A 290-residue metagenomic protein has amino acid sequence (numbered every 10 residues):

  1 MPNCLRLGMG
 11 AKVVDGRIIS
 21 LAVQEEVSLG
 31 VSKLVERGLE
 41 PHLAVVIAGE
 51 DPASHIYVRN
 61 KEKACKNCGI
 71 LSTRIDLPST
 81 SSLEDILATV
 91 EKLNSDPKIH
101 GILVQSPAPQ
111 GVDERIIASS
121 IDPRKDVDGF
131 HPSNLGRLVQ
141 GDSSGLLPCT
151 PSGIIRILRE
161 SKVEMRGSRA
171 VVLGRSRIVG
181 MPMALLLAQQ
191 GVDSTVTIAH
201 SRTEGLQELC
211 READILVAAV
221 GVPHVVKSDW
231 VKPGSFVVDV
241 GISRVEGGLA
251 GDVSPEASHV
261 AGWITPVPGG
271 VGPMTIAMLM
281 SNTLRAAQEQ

Functional and structural regions predicted by a protein language model:
M9-L39: Positively charged, low-complexity intrinsically disordered leader regions
K33-L43, G49-N67: N-terminal glycine-rich anion-binding loops that anchor highly charged ligand groups
L43, C65-S79, V196-I198: Short beta-strand elements in bilobed, periplasmic/extracellular small-molecule ligand-binding domains
A48-E62, G145-K232, F236, G248-S258: Glycine-rich phosphate/diphosphate-binding loop of Rossmann-like nucleotide-binding domains
D85-P97: Short, well-structured alpha-helical segments in soluble
H100-A170: Anion-binding alpha/beta catalytic cores of soluble intermediary-metabolism enzymes, centered on
P107, A219-V222, G241-I242: Short glycine-/small-residue-rich Rossmann-like dinucleotide-binding loops
R115-D126, L135, G241-Q290: Rossmann-fold NAD(P)-binding glycine/threonine-rich loop
